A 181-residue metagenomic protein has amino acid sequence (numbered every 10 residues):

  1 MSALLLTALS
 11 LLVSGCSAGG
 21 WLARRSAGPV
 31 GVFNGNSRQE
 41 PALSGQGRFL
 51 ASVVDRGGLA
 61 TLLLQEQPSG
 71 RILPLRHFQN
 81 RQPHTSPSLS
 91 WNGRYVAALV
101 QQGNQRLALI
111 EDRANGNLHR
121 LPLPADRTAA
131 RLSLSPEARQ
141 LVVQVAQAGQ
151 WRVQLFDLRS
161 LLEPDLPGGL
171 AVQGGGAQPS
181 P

Functional and structural regions predicted by a protein language model:
M1-S17: Sec-dependent bacterial lipoprotein signal peptides
C16-P181: Sequence signature of WD/YWTD-type beta-propeller architectures
